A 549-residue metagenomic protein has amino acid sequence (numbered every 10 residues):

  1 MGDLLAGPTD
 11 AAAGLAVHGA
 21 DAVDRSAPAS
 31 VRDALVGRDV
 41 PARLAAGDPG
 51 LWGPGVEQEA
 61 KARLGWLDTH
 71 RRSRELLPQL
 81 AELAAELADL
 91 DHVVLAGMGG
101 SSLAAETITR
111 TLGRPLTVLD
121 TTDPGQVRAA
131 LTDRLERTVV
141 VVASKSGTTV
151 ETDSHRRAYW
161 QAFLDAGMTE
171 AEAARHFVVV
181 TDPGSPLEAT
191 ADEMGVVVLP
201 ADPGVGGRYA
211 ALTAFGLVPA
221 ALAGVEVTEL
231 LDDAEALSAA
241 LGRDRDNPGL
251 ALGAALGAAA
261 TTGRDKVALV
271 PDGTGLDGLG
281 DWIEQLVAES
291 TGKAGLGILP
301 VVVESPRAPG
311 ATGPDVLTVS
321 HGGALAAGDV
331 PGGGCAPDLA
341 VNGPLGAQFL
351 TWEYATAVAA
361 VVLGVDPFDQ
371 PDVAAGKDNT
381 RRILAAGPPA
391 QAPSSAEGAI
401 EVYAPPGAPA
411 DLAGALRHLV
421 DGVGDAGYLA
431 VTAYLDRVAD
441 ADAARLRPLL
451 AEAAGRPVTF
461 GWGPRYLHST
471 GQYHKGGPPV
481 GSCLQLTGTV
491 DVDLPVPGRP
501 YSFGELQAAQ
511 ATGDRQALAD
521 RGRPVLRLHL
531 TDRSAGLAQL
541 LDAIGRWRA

Functional and structural regions predicted by a protein language model:
M1-A85, G343-F349, Y354-V362, P371-A375 (+3 more regions): Extended, charge-enriched "interface" segments that sit outside catalytic cores
G65-E82, E106-V150, S154-R157, V302-P306: Glycine-rich oxoanion-binding loops at beta->alpha junctions
H92-L116, F460, L467-H468, L484: Glycine-rich, small/polar surface segments that engage phosphate groups of diverse ligands
R128, V180-V196, G461, L467-H474 (+1 more regions): Glycine-rich, charge-decorated loop segments at or immediately adjacent to ligand/cofactor-binding or catalytic sites
D165-C335, V341-A347, T351-R456: Active-site phosphate/pyrophosphate-binding segments
A374, V420-V431, R437, W462-P464 (+2 more regions): C-terminal amphipathic alpha-helical interaction region
G427-R465, L494-A517: Extended C-terminal subregions enriched in glycine
P464-P500: Conserved, well-ordered active-site substructure
